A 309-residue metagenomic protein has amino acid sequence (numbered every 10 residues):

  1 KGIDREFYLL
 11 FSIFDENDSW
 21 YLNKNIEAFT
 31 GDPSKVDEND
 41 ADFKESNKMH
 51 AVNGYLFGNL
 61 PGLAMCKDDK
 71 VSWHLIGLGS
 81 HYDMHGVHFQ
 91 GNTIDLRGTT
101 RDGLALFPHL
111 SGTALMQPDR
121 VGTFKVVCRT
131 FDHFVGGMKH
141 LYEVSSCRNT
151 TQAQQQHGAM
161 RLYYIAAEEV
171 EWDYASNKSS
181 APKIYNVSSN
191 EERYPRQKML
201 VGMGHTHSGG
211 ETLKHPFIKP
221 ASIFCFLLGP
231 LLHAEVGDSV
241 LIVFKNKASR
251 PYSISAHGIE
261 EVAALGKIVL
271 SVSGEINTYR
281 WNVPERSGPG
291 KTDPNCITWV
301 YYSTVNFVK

Functional and structural regions predicted by a protein language model:
K1, L104-A153, H157-Y163, A248-Y252 (+1 more regions): Extracellular/periplasmic metallocenter environments
D4-E6, S12-A28, S34-K35, S72: Conserved, well-structured core segments that form or line functional sites
L10-I13, G77, V283, V305: Short, structured patches in soluble enzyme cores that scaffold and shape functional sites
G31-V71, E143-I276: N-terminal, post-signal-peptide metal-ligating segments of extracellular/periplasmic oxidoreductases, dominated by
A51-L60, R97-T100, H109-S111: Active-site-adjacent structural elements in folded domains
I76-L78, K245: Acidic, Ser/Thr
H81-M84, S253: A short beta-turn/strand-edge loop motif at beta-sheet boundaries
M84-H88, T93-L104: Intrinsic, low-complexity N-terminal interaction/targeting segments
